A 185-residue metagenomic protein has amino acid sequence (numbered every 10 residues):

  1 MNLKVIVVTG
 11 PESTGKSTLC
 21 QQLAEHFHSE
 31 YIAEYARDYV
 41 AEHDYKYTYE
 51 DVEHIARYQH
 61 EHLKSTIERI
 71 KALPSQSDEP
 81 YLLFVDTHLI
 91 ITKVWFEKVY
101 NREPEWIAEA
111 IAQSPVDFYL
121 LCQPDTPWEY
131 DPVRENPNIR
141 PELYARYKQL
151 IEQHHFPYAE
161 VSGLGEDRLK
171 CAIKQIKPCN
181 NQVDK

Functional and structural regions predicted by a protein language model:
N2-V5: Pre-Walker A (Motif I) flank of P-loop NTPase domains
V8: Hydrophobic anchor at the beta1->P-loop junction of P-loop NTPases
E12: The conserved Walker
K16: Conserved lysine of the Walker
Q21, E25-E61, A172: Conserved substrate/cofactor phosphate-moiety recognition/catalytic segment in nucleotide-dependent phosphotransferases
A33, V85-T87, C122: Active-site flanking residues adjacent to catalytic metal/cofactor-binding acidic residues
K46-N101: Conserved nucleotide-sensing/catalytic segment adjacent to the nucleotide-binding pocket in NTP-handling enzymes
V99-D167, K174, N180: A glycine- and Lys/Arg-enriched "phosphate-lid" helix/loop adjacent to the NTP-binding pocket of small-molecule kinases
